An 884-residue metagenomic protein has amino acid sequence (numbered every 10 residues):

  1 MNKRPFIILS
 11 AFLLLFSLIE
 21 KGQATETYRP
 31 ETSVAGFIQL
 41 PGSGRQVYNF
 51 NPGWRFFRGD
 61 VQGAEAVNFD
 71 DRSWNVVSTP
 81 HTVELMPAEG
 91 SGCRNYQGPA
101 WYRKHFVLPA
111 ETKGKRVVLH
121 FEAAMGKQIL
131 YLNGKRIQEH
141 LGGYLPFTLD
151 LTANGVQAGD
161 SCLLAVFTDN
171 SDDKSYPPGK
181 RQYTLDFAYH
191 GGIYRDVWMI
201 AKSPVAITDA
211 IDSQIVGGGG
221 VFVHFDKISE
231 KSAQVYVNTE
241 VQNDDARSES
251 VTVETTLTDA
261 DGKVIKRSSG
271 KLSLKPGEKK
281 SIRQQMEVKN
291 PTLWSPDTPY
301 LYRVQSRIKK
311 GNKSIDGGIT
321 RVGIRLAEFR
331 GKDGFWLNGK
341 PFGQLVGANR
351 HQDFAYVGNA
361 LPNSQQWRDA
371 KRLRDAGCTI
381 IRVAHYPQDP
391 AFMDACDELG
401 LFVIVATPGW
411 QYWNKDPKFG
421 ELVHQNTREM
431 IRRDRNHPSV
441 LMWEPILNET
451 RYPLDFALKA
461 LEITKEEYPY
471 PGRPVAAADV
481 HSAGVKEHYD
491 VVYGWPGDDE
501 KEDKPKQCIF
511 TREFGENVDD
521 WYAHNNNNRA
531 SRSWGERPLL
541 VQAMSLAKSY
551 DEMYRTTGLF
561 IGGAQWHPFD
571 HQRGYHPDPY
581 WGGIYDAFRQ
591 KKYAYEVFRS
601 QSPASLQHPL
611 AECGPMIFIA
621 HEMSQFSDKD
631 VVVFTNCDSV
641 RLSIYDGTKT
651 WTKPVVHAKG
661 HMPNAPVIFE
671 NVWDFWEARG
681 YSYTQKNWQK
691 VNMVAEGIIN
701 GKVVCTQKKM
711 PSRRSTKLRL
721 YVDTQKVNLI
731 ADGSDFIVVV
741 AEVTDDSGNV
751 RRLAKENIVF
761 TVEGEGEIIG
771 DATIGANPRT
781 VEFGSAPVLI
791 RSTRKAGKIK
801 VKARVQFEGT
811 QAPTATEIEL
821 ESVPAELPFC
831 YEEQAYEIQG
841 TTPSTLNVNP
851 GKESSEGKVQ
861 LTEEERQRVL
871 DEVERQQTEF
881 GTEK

Functional and structural regions predicted by a protein language model:
Q23-P87, F167, S171-Y176, G192-Y194 (+9 more regions): Accessory carbohydrate-binding/adhesion or oligomerization-edge regions at the termini of glycan-active proteins
G36, L40, D60, Q97-S213 (+5 more regions): Accessory beta-strand-rich segments of carbohydrate-active enzymes
Q46-E65, A124, Y189-G192, V205-A206 (+5 more regions): Substrate-binding clefts and catalytic carboxylate motifs of secreted carbohydrate-active enzymes
D60, A153-V235, P291, G318-L326 (+8 more regions): An acidic-aromatic loop/edge-strand motif
H81-L108, T112-N133, Q138-L141, D173 (+7 more regions): Active-site-adjacent substrate/metal-binding segments within catalytic domains of carbohydrate-active enzymes
L132-R181, K271, K275-K279, R283-L293 (+3 more regions): Beta-strand-rich ligand-recognition modules
V237-V241, R307, V631-T635, S734-R752 (+2 more regions): Beta-strand-rich structural segments
W367-R372, I380-E596, G614-H621, V655: Substrate-binding/catalytic cleft of secreted carbohydrate-active enzymes, primarily glycoside hydrolases
